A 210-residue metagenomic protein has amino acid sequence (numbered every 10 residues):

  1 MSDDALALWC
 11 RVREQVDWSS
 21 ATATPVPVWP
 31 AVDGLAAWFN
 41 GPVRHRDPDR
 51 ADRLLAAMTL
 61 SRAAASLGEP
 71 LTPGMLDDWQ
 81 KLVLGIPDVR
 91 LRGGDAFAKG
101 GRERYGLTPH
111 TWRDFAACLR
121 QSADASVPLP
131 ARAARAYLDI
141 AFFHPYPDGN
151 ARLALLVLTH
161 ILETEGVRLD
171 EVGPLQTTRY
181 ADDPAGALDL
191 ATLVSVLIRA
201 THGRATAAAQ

Functional and structural regions predicted by a protein language model:
M1-Q210: FIC/Doc superfamily catalytic core
